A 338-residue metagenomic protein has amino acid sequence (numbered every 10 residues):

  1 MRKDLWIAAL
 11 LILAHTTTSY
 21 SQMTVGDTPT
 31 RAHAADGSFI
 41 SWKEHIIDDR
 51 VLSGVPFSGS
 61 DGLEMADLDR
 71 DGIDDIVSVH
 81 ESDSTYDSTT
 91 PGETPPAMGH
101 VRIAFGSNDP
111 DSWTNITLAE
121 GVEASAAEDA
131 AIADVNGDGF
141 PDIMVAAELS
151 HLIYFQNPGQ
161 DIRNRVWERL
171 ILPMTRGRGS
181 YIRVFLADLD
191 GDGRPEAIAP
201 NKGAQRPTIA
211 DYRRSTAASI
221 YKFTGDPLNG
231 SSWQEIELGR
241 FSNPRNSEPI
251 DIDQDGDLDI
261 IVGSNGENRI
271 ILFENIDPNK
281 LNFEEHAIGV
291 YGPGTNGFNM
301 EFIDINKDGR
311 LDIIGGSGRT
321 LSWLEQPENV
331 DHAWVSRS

Functional and structural regions predicted by a protein language model:
M1-D4: Positively charged n-region of N-terminal signal peptides that target proteins for export
I7-T18: Bacterial N-terminal signal peptides
S21-S338: Beta-propeller-forming repeat regions
